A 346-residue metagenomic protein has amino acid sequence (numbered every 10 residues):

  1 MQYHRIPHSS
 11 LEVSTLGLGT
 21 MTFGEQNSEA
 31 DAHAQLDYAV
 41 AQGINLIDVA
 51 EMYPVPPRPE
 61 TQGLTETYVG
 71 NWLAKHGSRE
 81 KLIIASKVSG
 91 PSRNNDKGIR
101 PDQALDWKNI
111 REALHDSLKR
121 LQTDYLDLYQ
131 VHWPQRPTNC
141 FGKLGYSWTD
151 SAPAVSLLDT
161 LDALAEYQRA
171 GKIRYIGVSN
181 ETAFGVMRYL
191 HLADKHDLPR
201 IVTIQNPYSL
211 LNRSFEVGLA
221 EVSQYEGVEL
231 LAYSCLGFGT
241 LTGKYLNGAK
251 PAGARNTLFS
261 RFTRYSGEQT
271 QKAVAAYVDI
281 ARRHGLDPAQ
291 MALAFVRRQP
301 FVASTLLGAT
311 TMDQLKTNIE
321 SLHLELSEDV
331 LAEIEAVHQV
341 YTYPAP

Functional and structural regions predicted by a protein language model:
M1-K87, R111, D124: N-terminal binding-site loop/beta-alpha segment at the start of enzyme catalytic domains that lines or forms
Y3, P134-A336, Y341: Beta/alpha (TIM)-barrel catalytic core signal, keyed to glycine-rich beta->alpha loops juxtaposed to Asp/Glu that bind
P7-Q26, A85-P101, Q130, R136-L144: N-terminal small/glycine-rich loop or linker at the start of catalytic domains across soluble metabolic enzymes
T15, L46, Y125-L128, Y175 (+2 more regions): Residues at the N-termini of beta-strands
N27, D31, E60-L64, Y68 (+3 more regions): Alpha-helix N-cap and loop-to-helix initiation/capping positions
D106-Y125: An active-site-proximal structural segment forming one wall of the substrate-binding cleft that immediately precedes
